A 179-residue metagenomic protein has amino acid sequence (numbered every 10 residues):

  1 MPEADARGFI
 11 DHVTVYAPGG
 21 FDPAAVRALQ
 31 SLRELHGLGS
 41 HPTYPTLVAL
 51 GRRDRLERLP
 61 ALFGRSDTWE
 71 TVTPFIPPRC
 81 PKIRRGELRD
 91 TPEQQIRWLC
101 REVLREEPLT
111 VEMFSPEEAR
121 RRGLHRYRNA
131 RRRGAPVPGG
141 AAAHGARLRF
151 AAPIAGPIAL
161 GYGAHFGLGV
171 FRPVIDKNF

Functional and structural regions predicted by a protein language model:
M1-F179: RNA-interacting cores
